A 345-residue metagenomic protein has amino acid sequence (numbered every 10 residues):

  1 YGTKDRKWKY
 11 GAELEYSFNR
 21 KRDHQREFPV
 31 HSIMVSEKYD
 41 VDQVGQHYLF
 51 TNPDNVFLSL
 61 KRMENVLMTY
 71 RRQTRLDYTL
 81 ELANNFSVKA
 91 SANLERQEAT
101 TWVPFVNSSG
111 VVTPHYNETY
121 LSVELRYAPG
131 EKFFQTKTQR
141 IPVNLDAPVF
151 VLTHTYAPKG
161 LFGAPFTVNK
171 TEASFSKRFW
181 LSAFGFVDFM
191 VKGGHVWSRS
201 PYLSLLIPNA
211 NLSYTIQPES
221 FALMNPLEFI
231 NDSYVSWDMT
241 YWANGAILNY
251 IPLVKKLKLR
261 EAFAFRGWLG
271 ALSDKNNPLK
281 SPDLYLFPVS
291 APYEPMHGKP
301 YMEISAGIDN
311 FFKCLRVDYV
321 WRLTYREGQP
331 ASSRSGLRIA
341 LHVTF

Functional and structural regions predicted by a protein language model:
Y1-F345: Exposed, low-structure sequence patches enriched in small/polar residues
